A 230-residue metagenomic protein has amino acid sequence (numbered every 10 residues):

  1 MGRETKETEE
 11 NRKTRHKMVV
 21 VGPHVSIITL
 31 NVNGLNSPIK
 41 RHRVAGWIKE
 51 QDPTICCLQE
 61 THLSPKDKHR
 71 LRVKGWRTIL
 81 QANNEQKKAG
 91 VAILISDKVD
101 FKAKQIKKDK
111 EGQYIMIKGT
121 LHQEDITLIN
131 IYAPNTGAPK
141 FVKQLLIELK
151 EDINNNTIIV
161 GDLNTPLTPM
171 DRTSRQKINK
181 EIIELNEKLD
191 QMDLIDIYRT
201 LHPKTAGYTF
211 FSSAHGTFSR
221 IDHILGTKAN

Functional and structural regions predicted by a protein language model:
M1-N230: A shared catalytic/ligand-binding motif for oxyanion handling
